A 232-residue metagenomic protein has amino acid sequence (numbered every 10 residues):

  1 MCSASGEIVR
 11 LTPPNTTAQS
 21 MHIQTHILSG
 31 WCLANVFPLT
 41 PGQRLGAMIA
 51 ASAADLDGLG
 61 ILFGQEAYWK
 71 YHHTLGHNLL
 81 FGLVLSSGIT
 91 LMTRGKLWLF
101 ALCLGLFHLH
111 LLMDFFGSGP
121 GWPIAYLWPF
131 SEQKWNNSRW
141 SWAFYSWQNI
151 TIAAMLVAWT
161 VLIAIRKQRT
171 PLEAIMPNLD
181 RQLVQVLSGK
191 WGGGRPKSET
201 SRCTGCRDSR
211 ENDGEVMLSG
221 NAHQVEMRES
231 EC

Functional and structural regions predicted by a protein language model:
C2-E199, G214, L218, E229-C232: N-terminal membrane-targeting hydrophobic helices
P196, G205, S209, M227: Short polybasic linear motifs
